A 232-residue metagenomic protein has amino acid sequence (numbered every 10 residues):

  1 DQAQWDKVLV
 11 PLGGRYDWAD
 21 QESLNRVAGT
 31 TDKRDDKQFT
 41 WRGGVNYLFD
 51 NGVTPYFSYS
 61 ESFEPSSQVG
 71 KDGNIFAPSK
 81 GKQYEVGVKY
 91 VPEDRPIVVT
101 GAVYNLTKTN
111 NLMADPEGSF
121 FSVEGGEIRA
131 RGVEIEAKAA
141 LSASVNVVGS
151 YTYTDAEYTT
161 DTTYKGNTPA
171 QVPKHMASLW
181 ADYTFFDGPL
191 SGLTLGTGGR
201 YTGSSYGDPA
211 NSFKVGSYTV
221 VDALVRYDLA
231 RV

Functional and structural regions predicted by a protein language model:
D1-A3, Y16, K37, N46-L48 (+6 more regions): Residue-level signature of outer-membrane beta-barrel architecture
Q2-V53, V69-D72, S150, E157 (+1 more regions): Signature of Gram-negative outer-membrane beta-barrel scaffolds
K7, A19, N105, E124-P209: Gram-negative outer-membrane beta-barrel transporters
K7-V10, N51-P55, D94-V99, S144-V147 (+2 more regions): Repeated loop/turn-to-beta-strand initiation elements of outer-membrane beta-barrel proteins
L12-Y16, V45, P55-E61, V88 (+3 more regions): Transmembrane beta-barrel strands of outer-membrane/channel proteins
G29-K37, N74-K80, S122-A130, K165-K174 (+1 more regions): Replace "Gram-negative outer membrane beta-barrel proteins" with "bacterial and organellar outer membrane beta-barrel
F39-G43, D72, K82-V86, R131-I135 (+2 more regions): Hydrophobic, lipid-facing positions within transmembrane beta-strands of outer-membrane proteins
P55, P78-A140, V147-T152, A156-Y158: Membrane-embedded beta-barrel scaffold of Gram-negative outer-membrane proteins
